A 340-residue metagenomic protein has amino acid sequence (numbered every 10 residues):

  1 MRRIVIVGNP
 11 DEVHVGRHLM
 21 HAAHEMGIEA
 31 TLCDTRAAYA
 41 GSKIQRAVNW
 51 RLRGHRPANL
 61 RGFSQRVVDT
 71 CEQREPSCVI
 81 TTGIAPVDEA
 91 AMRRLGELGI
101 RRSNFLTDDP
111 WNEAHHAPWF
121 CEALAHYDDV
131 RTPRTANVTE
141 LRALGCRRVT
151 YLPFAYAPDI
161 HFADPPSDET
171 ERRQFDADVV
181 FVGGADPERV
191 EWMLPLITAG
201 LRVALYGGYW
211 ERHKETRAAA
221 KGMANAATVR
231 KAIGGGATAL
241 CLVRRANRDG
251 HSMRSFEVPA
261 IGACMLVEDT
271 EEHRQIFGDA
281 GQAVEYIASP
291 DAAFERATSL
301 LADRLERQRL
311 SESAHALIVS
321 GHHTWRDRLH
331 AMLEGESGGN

Functional and structural regions predicted by a protein language model:
M1-R51, A58-D69, Q73-R74, T82-A90 (+2 more regions): Nucleotide-sugar donor-binding catalytic core of glycosyltransferases
H18, R66, A292-S299, S313 (+1 more regions): Alpha-helical elements of Rossmann-like donor-binding domains used by nucleotide-donor carbohydrate transfer enzymes
T81-G83, L95-R102: Short, conserved structural micro-motifs that define repeat-unit consensus positions and nucleotide-binding loops
S103-H115: A short, histidine- and acid-enriched strand-loop-helix "catalytic/donor-clamping" loop that lines the nucleotide-sugar
S252, A283-P290, S299-L305: Conserved acidic donor-binding segment of nucleotide-sugar-dependent glycosyltransferases
L301-E334: A charged, aromatic-enriched C-terminal amphipathic alpha-helix characteristic of glycosyltransferases across folds
E334-N340: Generic C-terminal helix-cap and adjacent flexible tail
